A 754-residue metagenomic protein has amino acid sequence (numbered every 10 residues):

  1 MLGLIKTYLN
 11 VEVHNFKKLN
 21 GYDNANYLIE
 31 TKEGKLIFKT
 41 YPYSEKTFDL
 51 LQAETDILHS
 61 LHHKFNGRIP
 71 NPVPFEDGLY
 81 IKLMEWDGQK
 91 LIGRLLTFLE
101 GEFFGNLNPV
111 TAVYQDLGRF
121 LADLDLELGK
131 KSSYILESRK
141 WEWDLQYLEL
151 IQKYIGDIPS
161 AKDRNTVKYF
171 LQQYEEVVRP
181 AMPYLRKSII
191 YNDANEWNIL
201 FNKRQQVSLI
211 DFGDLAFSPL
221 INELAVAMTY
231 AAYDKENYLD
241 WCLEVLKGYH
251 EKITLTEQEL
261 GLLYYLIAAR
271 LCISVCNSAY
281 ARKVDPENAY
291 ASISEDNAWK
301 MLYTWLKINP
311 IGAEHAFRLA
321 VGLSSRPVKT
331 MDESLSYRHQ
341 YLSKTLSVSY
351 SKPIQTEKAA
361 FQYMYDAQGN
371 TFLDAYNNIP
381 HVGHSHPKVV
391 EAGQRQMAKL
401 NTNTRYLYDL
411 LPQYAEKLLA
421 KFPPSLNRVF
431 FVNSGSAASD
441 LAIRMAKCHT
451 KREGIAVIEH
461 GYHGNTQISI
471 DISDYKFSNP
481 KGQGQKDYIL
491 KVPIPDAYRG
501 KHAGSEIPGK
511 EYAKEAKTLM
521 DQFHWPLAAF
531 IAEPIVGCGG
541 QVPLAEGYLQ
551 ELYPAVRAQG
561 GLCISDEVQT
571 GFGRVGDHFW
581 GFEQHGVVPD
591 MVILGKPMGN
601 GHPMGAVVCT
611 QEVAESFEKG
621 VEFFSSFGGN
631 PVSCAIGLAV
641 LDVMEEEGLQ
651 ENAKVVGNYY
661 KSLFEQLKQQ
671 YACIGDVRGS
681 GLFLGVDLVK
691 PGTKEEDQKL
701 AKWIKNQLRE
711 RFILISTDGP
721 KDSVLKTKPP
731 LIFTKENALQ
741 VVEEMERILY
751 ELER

Functional and structural regions predicted by a protein language model:
M1-E76, K203, R318-V328: Conserved NTP-binding catalytic cores of kinases and kinase-like/nucleotidyltransferase enzymes across multiple kinase
M1-K6, S132-S133, L148-N192, E333-S334: An alpha-helical support segment within catalytic cores of ATP-dependent transferases
D23-E30, I37, P72, E127 (+1 more regions): Active-site acidic catalytic loop and adjacent metal/ATP-binding pocket of ATP-dependent phosphoryl transfer enzymes
K32-S132: ATP-binding pocket architecture of kinase catalytic cores
N106-K162, L185-K187, E453-G482: A cross-family kinase active-site recognition segment
I221-T254, A268-P286: Active-site activation/catalytic loop segments of kinase-like enzymes and analogous catalytic loops in related
S274-T330, S334: ATP/Mg2+ or Mg2+-diphosphate-binding catalytic cores that bind nucleotide phosphates or diphosphates via glycine-rich
G322-R754: Conserved N-terminal phosphate-binding loop of PLP-dependent enzymes in the Aspartate aminotransferase
